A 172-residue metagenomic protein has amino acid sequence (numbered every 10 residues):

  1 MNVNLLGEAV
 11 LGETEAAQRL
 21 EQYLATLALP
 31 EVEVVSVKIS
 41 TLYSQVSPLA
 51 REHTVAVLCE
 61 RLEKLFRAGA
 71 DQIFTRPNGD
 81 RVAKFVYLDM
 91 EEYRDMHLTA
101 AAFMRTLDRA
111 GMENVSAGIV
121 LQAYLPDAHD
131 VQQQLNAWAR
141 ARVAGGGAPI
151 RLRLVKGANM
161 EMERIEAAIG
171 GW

Functional and structural regions predicted by a protein language model:
M1-W172: Positively charged, amphipathic and often flexible ligand-engagement surfaces
